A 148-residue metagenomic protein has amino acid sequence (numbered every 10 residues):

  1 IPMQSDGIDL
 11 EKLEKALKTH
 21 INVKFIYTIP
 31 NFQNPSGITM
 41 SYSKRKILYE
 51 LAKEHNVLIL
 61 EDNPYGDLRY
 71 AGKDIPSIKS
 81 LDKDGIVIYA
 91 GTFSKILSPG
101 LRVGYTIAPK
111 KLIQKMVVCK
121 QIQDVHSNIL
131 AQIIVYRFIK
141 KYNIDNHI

Functional and structural regions predicted by a protein language model:
I1-Q4: Short beta->alpha connector loops at strand-helix junctions that form conserved, small/polar/Pro-enriched
D6-Y70: Active-site phosphate-binding strand-loop segment of PLP-dependent enzymes
K12-K15, I47, S77, V103 (+1 more regions): Alpha-helical elements of Rossmann-like donor-binding domains used by nucleotide-donor carbohydrate transfer enzymes
K18, Y27, K53, K79-D82 (+2 more regions): Alpha-helix boundary recognition
G37-I38, A71, N128, I148: Alpha-helix N-cap/helix-start motif
I38-T39, A71, L81, V118-C119: Residue-level signal for well-ordered alpha-helical positions
K83-I148: Conserved core segment of the aminotransferase class I/II
